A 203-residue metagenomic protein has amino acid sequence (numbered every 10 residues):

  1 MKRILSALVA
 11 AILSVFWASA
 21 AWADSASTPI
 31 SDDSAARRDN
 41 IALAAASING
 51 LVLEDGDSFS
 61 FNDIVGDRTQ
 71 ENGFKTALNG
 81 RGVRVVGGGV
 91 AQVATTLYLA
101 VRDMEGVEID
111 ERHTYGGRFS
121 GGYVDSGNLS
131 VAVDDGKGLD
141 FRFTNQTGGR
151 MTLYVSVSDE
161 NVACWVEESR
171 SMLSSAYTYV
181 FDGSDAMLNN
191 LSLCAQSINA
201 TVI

Functional and structural regions predicted by a protein language model:
R3-A21: Sec-dependent N-terminal signal peptides of Gram-positive bacterial secreted proteins and lipoproteins
S19-I203: Well-ordered beta-sheet/strand-loop patches within structured domains
